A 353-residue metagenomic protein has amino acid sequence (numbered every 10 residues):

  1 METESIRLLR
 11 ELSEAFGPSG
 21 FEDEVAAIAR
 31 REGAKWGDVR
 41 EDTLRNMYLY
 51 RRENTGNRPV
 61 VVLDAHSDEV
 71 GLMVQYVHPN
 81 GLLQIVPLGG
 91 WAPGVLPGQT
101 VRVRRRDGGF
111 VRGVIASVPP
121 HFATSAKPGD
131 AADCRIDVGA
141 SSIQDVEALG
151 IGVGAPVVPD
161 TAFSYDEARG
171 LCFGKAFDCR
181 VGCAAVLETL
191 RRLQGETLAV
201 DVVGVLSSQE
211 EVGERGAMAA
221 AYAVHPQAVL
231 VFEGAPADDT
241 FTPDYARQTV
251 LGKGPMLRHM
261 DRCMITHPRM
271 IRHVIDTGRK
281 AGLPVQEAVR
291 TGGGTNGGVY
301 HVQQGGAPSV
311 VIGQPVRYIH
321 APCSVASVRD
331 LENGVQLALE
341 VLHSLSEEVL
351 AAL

Functional and structural regions predicted by a protein language model:
M1-L353: N-terminal hydrophobic/helix-forming segments and targeting peptides
